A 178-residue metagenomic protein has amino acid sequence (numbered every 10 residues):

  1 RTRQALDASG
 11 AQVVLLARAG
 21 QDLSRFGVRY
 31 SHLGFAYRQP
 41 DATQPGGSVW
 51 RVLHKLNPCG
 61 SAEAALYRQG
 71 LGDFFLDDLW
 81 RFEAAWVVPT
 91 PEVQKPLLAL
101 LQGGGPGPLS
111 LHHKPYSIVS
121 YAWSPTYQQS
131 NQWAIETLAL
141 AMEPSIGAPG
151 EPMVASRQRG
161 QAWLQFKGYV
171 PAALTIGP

Functional and structural regions predicted by a protein language model:
R1, P89-Q94, P149, R157: Short, structured coil/loop segments at alpha-helix boundaries
R1-Q12: N-terminal, Lys/Arg-enriched amphipathic/low-complexity engagement segments that precede the first folded domain
A8-S9, Y37-G46, L140-P149: Secondary-structure boundary elements
Q12-V13, H113: Generic signal for short, ordered secondary-structure residues within or immediately flanking folded domains
V14-Q94, S120: Glycine-rich catalytic cores of cysteine/serine-nucleophile enzymes that process amide/ester linkages in cell-envelope
L79-Y127, N131: A substrate-binding/cap region within the structured catalytic cores of diverse enzymes
L109-P178: Activation targets extended, charge/polar-rich intrinsically disordered C-terminal tails
